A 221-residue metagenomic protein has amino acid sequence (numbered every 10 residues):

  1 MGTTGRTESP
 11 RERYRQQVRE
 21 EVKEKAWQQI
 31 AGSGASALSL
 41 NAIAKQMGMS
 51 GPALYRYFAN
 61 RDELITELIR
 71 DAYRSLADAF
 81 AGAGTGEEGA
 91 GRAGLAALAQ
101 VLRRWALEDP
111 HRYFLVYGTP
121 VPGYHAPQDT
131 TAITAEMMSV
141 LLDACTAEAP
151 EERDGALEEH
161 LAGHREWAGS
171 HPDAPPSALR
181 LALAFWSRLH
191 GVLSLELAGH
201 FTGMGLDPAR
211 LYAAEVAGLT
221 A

Functional and structural regions predicted by a protein language model:
M1-Q17: N-terminal intrinsically disordered/low-complexity leader segments
G2, V140-A221: C-terminal peripheral helix-coil segments that are non-catalytic and often amphipathic
Q17, E21-Q28, G32, E63-A83 (+5 more regions): Alpha-helical structural segments
E21, K25, Q29, S33-E63 (+1 more regions): Helix-turn-helix
E24, R92-H111, A135, S139-T146 (+3 more regions): Amphipathic alpha-helical segments that line or abut small-molecule/effector binding pockets and mediate allosteric
S39, F114-Y117, H125, R153-D154 (+1 more regions): Short, hydrophobic secondary-structure boundary micro-motifs
G82-A90, V121-Y124: Helix-loop segments that flank and shape redox-cofactor active sites
A126-T130: Short, solvent-exposed loop/turn segments at secondary-structure boundaries
